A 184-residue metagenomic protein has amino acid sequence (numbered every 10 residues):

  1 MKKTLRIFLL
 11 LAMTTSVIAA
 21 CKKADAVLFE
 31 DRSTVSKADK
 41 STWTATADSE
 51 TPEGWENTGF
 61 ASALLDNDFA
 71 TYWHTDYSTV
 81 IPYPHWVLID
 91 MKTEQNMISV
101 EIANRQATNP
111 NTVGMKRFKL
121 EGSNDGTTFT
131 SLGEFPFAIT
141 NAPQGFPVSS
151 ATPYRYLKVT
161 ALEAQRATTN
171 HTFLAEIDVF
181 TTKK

Functional and structural regions predicted by a protein language model:
M1-L5, K183-K184: Short, Lys/Arg-enriched, disordered terminal segments
K3-L5, T15-T44, S49: Bacterial Sec-dependent N-terminal signal peptides
R6-L10: Internal alpha-helical transmembrane segments of multi-pass membrane proteins, especially GPCRs
D25, G54, G59, D66-S131 (+1 more regions): Aromatic, loop-rich ligand-recognition surfaces of beta-strand-rich domains
T34-K37, A47-S49, L64-D66, T79 (+1 more regions): Intrinsically disordered, low-complexity regions enriched in Ser/Pro/Gly/Gln/His and often acidic
T42, G59-F60: Exposed alpha-helical structural elements
E134-P136: Cytochrome P450 fold signature focused on the C-terminal beta-domain
